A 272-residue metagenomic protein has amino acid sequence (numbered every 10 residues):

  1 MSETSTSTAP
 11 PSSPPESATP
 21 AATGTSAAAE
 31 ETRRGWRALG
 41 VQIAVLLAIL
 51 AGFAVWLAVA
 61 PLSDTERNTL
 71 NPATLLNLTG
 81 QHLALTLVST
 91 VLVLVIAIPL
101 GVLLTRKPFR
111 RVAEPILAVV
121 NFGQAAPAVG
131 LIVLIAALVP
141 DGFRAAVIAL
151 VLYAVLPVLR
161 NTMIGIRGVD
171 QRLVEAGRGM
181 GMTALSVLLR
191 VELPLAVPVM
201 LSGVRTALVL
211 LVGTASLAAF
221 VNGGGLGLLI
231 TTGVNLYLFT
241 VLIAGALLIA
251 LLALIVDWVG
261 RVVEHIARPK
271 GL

Functional and structural regions predicted by a protein language model:
M1-V91, R268-L272: N-terminal, non-cleaved signal-anchor transmembrane helix
L76-A84, V120-G123, A136, P140 (+4 more regions): Alpha-helical membrane-interface segments at transmembrane helix boundaries
N77-S89, A136-P157, V197, V241 (+1 more regions): Loop-to-helix entry region at the N-terminal start of transmembrane alpha-helices in multi-pass membrane transporters
L78-Q81, L100-I135, R160-R167, E175: Cytoplasmic-entry segments and transmembrane alpha-helices of multi-pass inner-membrane transporters
I96, V120-A128, I148-M163, R167 (+3 more regions): Faces of alpha-helical transmembrane segments in polytopic inner-membrane proteins
L152, A184-L217, T240, A244 (+2 more regions): Transmembrane alpha-helices
I166-A196, N222-G224: Short helix-to-coil transition segments within interhelical loops that connect adjacent transmembrane helices
L226-V262: Hydrophobic alpha-helical transmembrane segments of polytopic membrane proteins
